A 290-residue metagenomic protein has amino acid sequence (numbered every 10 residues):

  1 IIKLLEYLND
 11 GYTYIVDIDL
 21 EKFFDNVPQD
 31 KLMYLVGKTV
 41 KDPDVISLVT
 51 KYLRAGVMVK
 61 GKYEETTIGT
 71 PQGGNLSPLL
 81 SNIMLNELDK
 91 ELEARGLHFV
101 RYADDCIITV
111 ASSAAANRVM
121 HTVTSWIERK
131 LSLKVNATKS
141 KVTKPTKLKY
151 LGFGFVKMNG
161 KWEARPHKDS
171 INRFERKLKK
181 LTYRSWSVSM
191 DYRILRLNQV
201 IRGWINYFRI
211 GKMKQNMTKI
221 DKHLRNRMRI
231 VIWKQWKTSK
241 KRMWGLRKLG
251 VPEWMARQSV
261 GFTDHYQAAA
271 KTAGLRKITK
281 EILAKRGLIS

Functional and structural regions predicted by a protein language model:
I2-K149: Conserved polymerase palm-domain catalytic core
K31-L35, Y102-D105, K177, L181 (+1 more regions): A general alpha-helix detector
R54, K130-R202: A conserved non-catalytic segment of reverse transcriptases and RNA-directed RNA polymerases corresponding to the late
E65-I68, K179-Y192, W204-M217, W233-K240: Short, solvent-exposed helix-loop connector elements
K139-L148, L197-V200, M217-R225, K240-L249: A glycine-rich phosphate-binding loop feature that marks nucleotide/adenosyl-phosphate handling sites
R176-S187, D191, K222, I278-K285 (+1 more regions): Hydrophobic/basic alpha-helical segments
R227, W236-S290: Extended C-terminal regions of large enzymes
